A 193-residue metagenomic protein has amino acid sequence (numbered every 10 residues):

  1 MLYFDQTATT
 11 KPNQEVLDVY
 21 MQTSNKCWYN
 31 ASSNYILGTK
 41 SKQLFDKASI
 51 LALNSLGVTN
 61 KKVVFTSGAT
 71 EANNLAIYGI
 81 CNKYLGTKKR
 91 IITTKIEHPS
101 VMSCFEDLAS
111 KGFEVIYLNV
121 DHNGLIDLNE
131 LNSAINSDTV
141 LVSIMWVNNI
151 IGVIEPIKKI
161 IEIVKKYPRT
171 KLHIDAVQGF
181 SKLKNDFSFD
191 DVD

Functional and structural regions predicted by a protein language model:
M1-D193: Pyridoxal 5′-phosphate
